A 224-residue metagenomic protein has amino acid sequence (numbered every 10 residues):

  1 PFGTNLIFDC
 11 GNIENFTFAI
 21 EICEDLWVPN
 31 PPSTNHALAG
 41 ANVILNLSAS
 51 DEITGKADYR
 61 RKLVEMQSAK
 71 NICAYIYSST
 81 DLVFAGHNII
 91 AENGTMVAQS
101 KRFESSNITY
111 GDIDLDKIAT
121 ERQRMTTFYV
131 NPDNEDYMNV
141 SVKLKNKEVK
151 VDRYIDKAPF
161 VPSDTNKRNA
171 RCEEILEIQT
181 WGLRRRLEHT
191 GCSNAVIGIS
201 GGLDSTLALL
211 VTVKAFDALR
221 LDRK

Functional and structural regions predicted by a protein language model:
G3-I20: Beta-strand-turn-beta hairpins that frame and shape the catalytic cleft of phosphate-ester-processing enzymes
N15-D25, L45, Q179: Active-site-proximal beta-strand elements of phosphoester/diester hydrolases
E24-T109: CN hydrolase (nitrilase-like) catalytic-core segments centered on the catalytic cysteine and neighboring Lys/Glu
D25, V142-K143, N169-K224: ATP-dependent adenylation/nucleotidyltransferase module used to activate substrates
S33-N35, A57-Y59, S100-F103, M125 (+2 more regions): Composition- and surface-driven signal marking solvent-exposed, interaction-prone regions in large proteins
N42-I44, K150-P159, Q179, L187: Active-site-adjacent bridging/hinge elements
N71-I72, I76-R168: C-terminal beta-strand edge segments of enzyme domains
